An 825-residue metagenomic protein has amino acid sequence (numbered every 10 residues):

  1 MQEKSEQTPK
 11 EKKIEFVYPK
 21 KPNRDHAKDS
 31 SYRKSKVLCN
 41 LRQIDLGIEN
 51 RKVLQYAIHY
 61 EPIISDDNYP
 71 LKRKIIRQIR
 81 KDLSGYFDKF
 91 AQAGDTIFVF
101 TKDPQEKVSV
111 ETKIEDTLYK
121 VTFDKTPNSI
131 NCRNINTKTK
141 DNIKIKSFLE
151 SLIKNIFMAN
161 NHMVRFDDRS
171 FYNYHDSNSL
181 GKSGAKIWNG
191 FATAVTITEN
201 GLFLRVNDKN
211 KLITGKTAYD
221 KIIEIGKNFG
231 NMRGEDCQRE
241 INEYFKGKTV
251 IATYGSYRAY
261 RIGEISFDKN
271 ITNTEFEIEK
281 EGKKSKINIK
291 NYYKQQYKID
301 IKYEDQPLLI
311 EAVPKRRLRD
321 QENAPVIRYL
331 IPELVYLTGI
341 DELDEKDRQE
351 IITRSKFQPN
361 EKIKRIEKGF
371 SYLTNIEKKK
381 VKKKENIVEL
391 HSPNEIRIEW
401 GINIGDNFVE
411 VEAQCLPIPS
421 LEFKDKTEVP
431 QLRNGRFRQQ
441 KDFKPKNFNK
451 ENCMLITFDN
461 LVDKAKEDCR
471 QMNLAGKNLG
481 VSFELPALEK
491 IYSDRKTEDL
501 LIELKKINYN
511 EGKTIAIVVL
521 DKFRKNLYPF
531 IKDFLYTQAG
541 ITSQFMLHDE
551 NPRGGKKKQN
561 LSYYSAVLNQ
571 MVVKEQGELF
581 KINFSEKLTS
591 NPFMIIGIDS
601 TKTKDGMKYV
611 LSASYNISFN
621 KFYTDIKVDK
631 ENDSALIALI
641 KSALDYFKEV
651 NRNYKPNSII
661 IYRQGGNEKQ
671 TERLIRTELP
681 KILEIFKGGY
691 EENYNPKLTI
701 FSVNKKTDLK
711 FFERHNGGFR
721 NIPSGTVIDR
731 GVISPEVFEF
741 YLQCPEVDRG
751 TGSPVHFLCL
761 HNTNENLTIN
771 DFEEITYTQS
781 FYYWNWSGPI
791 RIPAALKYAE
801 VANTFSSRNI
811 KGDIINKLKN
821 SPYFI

Functional and structural regions predicted by a protein language model:
M1-K380, K384-L390, P822-Y823: Noncatalytic nucleic-acid binding interfaces
Q2-S30, S35, Y56, M163 (+7 more regions): Long, contiguous domain-sized segments
Y18, K34-I44, I402, G435 (+3 more regions): N-terminal basic/disordered segments at the start of proteins
Y69-R73, A93, F423, V429 (+3 more regions): Core nuclear transcription-regulatory modules in eukaryotes
S266-I271, K294-Y297, Y303, V381 (+4 more regions): N-terminal leader/early-domain signal
Y293, C453-L455, D599, I661: Conserved structural-core and active-site-/substrate-pathway-adjacent residues in large, well-folded domains of enzymes
Q321-N449, S585, D605-G606, N620-K621: Long, contiguous juxta-domain segments that are non-catalytic but functionally important
R438-N478, T601: Domain-scale, conserved, charged regions that form catalytic cores and adjacent regulatory/interaction surfaces
